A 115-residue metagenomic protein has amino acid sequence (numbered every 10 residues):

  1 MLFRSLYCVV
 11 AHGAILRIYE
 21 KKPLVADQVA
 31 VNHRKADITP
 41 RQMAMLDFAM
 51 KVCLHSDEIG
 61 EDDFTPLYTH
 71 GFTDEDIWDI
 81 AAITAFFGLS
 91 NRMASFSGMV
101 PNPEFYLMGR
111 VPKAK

Functional and structural regions predicted by a protein language model:
M1-K115: Hydrophobic alpha-helical segments
